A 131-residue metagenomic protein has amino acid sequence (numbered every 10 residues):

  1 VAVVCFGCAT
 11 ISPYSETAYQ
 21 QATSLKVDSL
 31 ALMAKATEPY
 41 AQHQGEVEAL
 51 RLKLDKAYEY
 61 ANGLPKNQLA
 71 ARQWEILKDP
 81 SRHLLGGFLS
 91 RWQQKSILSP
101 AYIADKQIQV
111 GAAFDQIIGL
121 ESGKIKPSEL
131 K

Functional and structural regions predicted by a protein language model:
V1, C8-T10: N-terminal Sec signal peptide cleavage junction
I11-S15, A36-V47, N67-A71, S96-I103: Alpha-helical rod/repeat scaffolding segments in eukaryotic adaptors/tethers and long-chain four-helix cytokines
Y14-P39: Post-signal peptide N-terminal segment of mature Sec-exported envelope proteins
Y19-A22, K26, V47-L54, K78-R82 (+2 more regions): Generic structural concept
K26-S29, M33, L54, Y58-A61 (+3 more regions): A structural signal for well-ordered alpha-helices, especially hydrophobic packing surfaces of coiled-coils
A41-A61: Short secondary-structure subsegments characteristic of cysteine-rich extracellular domains
K53-L54, Y60-Q109: Long, amphipathic, charge-rich alpha-helical segments that form helical bundles/coiled-coils
V110-K131: Glycine-rich, aromatic-bearing surface loops/beta-hairpins
